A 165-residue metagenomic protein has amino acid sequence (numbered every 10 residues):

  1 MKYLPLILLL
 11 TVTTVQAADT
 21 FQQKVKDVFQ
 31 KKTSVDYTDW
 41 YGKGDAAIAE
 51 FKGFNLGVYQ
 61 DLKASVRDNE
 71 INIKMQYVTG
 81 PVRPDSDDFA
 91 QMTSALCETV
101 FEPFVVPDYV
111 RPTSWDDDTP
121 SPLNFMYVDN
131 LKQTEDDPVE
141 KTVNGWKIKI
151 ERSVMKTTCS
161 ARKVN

Functional and structural regions predicted by a protein language model:
Y3-T13: Sec-dependent N-terminal signal peptides
V12-T13, S34, G145: Short, flexible coil/linker elements and helix-boundary hinge sites characteristic of intrinsically disordered
Q16-P84, D88-Q91: N-terminal leader/targeting segments
L62-Y127: Long, charged/polar, surface-exposed segments that mediate recognition or autoinhibition
P103-N165: Non-cytosolic coordination micro-motifs
